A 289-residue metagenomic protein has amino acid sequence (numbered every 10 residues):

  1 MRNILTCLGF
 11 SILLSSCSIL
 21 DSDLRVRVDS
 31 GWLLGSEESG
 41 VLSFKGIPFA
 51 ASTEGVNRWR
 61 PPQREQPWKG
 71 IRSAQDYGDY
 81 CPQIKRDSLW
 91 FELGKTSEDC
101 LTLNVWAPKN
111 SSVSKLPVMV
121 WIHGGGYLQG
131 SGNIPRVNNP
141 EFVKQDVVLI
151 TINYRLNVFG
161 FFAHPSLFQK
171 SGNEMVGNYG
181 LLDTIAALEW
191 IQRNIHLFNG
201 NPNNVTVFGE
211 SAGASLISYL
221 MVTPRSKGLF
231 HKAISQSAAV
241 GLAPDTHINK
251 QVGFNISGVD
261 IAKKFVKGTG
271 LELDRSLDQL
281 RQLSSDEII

Functional and structural regions predicted by a protein language model:
M1-I4: Positively charged n-region of N-terminal signal peptides that target proteins for export
T6-S15: Bacterial N-terminal signal peptides
C17-L181: Non-catalytic accessory segments of hydrolases
S73-F91, Q169, N173-Y179, N204 (+2 more regions): Mature extracellular catalytic domain of secreted serine hydrolases with alpha/beta-hydrolase catalytic cores
C100, N173-H196, N255-D260: Alpha/beta-hydrolase active-site loop
A107-S114, P140, R193-N201, P224-K227: Surface-exposed acidic, glycine-flexible loop patches that form ligand/cofactor-binding and adhesion interfaces
V120, G209, G213: Conserved G/P- and acidic residue-centered "switch" motifs that form tight phosphate/ATP-binding loops in soluble
F198-E210: Alpha/beta-hydrolase fold nucleophile elbow
